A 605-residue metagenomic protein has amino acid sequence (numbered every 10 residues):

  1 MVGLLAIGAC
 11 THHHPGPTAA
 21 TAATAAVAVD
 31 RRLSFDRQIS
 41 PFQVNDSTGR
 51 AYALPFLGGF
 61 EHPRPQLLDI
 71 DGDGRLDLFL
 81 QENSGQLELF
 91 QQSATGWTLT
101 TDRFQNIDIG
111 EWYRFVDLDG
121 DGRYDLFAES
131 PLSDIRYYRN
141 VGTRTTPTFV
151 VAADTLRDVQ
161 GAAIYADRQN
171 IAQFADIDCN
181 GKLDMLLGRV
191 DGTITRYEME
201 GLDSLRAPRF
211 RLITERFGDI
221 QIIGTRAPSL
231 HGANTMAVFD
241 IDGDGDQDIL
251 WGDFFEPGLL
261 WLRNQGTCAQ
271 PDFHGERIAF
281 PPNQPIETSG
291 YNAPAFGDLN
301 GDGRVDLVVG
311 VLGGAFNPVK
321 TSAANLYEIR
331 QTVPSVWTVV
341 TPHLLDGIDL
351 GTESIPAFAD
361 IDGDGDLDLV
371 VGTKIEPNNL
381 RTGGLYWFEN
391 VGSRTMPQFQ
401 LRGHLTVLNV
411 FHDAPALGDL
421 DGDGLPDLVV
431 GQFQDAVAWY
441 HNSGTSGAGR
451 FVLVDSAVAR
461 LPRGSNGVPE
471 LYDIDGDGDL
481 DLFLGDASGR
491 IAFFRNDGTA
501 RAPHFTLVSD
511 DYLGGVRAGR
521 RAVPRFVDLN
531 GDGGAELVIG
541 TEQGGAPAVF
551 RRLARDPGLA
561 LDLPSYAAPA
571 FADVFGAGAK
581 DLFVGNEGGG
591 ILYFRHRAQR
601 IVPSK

Functional and structural regions predicted by a protein language model:
M1-G8: Bacterial N-terminal signal peptides
C10-K605: Beta-propeller-forming repeat regions
